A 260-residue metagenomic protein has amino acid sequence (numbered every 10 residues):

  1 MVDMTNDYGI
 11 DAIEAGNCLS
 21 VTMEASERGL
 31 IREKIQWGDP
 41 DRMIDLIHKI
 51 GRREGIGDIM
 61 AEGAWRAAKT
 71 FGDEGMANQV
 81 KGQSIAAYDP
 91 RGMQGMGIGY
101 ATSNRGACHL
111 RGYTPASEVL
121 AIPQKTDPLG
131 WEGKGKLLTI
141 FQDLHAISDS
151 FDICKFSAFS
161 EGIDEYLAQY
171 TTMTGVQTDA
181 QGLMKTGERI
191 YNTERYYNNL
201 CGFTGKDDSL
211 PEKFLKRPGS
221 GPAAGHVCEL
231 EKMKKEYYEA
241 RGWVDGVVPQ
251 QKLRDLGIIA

Functional and structural regions predicted by a protein language model:
M1-A260: Extended C-terminal regions of large enzymes
